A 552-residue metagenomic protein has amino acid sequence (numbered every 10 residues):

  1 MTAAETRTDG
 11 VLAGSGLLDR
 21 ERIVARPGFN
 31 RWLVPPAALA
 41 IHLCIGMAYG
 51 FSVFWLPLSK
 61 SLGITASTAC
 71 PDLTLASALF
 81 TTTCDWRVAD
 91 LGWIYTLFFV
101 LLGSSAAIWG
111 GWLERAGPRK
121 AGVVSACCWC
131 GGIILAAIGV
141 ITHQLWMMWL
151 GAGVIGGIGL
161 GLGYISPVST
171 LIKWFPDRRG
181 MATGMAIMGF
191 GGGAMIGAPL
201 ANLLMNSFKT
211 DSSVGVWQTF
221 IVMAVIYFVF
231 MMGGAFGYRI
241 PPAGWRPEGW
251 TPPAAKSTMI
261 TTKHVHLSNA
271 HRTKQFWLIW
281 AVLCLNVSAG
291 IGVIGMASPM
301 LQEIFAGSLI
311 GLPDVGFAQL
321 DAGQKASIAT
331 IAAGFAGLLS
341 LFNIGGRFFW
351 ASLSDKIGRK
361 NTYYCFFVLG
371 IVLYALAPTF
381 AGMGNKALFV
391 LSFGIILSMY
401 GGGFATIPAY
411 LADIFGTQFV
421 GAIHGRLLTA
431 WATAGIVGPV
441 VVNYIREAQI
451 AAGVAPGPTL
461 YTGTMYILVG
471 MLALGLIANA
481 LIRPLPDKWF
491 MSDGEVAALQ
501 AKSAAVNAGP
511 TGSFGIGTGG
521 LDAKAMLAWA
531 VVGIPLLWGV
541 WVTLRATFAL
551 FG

Functional and structural regions predicted by a protein language model:
L43, G132, L145-L162, C284 (+1 more regions): Hydrophobic core of transmembrane alpha-helices in multi-pass small-molecule transporters, especially MFS/SLC-type
Y49-L56, A198, S268-W350, G435-N443 (+2 more regions): Extracytoplasmic gate region of multi-pass secondary transporters
F54-S104, Q324-G334: Extracellular/periplasmic helix-loop-helix junction of adjacent transmembrane segments in MFS-like secondary
L58, G161-F175, A182-T183, G402-F415: Intracellular juxtamembrane helix-capping segments at the cytosolic ends of symmetry-related transmembrane helices
W93-G111, G337-W350, T433: Central cavity-lining transmembrane alpha-helices of secondary-active solute carriers, predominantly the Major
C127-I141, V368-G382: C-terminal ends and interior cores of transmembrane alpha-helices in multi-pass membrane transporters/permeases
R178-P199, G425-P439: Glycine-rich segments within core transmembrane alpha-helices of 12-TM secondary carriers
W217-G237, T462-L481: Symmetry-related core transmembrane helices of the 12-TM Major Facilitator Superfamily/SLC fold
